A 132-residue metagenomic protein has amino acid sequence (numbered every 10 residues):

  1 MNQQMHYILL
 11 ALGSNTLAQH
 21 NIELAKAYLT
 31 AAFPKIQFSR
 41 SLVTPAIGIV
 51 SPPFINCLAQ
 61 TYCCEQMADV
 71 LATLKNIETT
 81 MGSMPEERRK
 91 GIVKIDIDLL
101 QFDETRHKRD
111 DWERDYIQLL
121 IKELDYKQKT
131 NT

Functional and structural regions predicted by a protein language model:
N2-A32, S39-P45: N-terminal beta1-alpha1 ligand-phosphate binding loop
L12-S14, A59-E65, Q101-E104: Short beta-strand-to-loop capping motifs
Q37-R40, Q101: Structural signal for conserved beta-strand scaffold positions within catalytic alpha/beta enzyme cores
S39-Y62: Short, charge-patterned binding micro-sites
I47-F54, A68-L71, K75-T132: Flexible, gly/pro- and Lys/Arg-enriched active-site loops
